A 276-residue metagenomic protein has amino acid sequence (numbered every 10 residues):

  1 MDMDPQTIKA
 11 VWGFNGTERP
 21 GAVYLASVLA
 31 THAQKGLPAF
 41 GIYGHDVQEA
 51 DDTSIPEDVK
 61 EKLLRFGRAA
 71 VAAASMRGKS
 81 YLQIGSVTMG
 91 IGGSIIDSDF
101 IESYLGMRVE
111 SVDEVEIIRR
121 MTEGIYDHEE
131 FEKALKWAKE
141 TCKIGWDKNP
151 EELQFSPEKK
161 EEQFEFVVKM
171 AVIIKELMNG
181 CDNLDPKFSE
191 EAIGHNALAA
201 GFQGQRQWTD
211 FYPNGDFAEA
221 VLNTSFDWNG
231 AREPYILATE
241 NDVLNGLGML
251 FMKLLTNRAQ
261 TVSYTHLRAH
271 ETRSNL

Functional and structural regions predicted by a protein language model:
M1-Y24, G36-Y43, N223-L237: Short, acidic/small-residue loops that bind anionic groups at enzyme active sites
D2-T7, A30-H32, F100-Y104, A192 (+1 more regions): Short, surface-exposed basic-aromatic patches at helix termini and helix-loop junctions that form
Q6, M76-G78, A197: A general structural motif
G13-Q163: Cap/lid and interdomain-hinge subdomains that line or gate substrate/regulatory clefts in soluble alpha/beta enzymes
K148-N241, N245-G246: Long, internal scaffold/assembly segments composed of regular secondary structure
S225, R273-S274: C-terminal helicase lobe and adjacent C-terminal extensions/tails of nucleic-acid helicase motors
V243-L250, L254-Y264: Catalytic phosphate/nucleotide-handling subdomain of diverse soluble enzymes
T265-T272: Conserved small/polar residues in nucleotide/adenosyl-binding loops
